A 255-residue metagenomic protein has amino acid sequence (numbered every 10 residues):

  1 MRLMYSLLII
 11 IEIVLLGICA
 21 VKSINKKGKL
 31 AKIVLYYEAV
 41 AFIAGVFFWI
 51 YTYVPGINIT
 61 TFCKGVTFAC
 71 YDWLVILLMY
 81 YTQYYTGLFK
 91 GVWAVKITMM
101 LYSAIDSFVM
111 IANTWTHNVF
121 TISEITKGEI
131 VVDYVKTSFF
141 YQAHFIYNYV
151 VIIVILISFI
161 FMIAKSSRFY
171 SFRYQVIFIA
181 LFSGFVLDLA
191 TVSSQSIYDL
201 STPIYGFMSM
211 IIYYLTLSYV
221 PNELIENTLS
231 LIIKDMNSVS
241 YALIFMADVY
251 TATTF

Functional and structural regions predicted by a protein language model:
M1-I11, F108-S158, T191-S201: Extracellular-loop-to-transmembrane junctions of the mid-late helices
R2, I24, K165-L231: Interfacial "cap-and-anchor" motif at the non-cytosolic start of specific transmembrane alpha-helices
R2-N25, L30-P55, C63-Y80, T98-T116 (+1 more regions): Hydrophobic alpha-helical transmembrane segments of multi-pass membrane proteins
L15-V21, L77-Y81, F145-R168, Y213-Y219: Alpha-helical transmembrane segments in multipass membrane proteins, preferentially the mid-helix core
V21-V34, I57, Q83-T98, I160-Y174 (+2 more regions): Membrane-interface helix-boundary motifs at transmembrane edges
I57-F68, I197-G206: Non-cytosolic membrane-interface motifs at loop->transmembrane helix junctions
K90-I105, M208-L215: A mid-sequence interfacial segment
N222-F255: Sensory modules in modular signal-transduction proteins
